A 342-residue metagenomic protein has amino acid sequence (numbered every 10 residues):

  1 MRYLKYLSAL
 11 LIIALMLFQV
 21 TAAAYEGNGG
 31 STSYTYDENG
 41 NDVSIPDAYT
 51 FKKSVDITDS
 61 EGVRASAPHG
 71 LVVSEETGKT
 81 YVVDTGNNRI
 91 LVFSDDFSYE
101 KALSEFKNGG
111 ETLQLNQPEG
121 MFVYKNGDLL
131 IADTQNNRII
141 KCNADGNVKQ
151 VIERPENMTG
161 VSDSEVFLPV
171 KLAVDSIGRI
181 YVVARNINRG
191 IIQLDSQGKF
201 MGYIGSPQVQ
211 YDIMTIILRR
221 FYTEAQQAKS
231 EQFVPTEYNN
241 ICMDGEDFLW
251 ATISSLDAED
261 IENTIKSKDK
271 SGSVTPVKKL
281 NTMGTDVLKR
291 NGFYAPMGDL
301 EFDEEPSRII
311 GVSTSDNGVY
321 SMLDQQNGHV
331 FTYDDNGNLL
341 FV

Functional and structural regions predicted by a protein language model:
Y3-A23: Sec-dependent N-terminal signal peptides of Gram-positive bacterial secreted proteins and lipoproteins
A24-V342: Eukaryotic scaffold repeat domains enriched in small/polar residues
